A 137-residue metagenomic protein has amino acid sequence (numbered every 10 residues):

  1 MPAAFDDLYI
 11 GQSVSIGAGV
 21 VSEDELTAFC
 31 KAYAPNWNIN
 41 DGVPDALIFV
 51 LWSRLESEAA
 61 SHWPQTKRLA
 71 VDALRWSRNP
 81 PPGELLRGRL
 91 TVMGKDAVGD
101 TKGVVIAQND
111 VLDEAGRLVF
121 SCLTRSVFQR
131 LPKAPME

Functional and structural regions predicted by a protein language model:
M1-A70, L131-E137: Hot-dog-fold acyl-thioester-processing enzymes
M1-I10, P80-E137: HotDog/MaoC-like acyl-thioester-processing domains
W37-D41, W76, D96-V98: Short helix-to-loop capping/linker segments positioned immediately adjacent to catalytic or ligand/cofactor-binding
H62-V92: Mid-chain, well-packed structural core segment of small domains
